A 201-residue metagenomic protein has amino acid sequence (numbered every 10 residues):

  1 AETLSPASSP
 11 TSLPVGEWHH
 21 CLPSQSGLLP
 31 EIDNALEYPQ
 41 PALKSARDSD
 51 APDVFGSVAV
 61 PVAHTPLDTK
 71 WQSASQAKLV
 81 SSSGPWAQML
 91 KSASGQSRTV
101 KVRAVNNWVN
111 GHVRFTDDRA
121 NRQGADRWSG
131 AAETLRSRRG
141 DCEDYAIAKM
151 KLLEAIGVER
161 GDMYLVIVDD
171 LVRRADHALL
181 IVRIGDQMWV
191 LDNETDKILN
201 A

Functional and structural regions predicted by a protein language model:
A1-A201: A structural boundary/capping signal
